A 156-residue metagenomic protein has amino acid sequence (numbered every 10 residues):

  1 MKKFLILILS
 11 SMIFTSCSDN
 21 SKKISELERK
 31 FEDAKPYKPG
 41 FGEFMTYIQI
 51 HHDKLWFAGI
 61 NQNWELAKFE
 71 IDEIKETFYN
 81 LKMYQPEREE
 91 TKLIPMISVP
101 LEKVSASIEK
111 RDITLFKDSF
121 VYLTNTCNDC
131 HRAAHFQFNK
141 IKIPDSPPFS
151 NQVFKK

Functional and structural regions predicted by a protein language model:
K2-L7: Sec-dependent signal peptide recognition, specifically the positively charged N-region followed immediately by
T15-S16: C-terminal motif of bacterial Sec signal peptides marking the signal peptidase cleavage site
N20-E65: Immediate post-signal-peptide N-terminus of mature secreted/exported proteins
L55, Q62-N63, I108-L115: Short helix-adjacent coil turns
L66-A67, I74, F116: Solenoid-repeat scaffolds in large eukaryotic assemblies
T77-I94: Short, solvent-exposed, charged loop/turn and helix-capping segments that join or cap alpha-helices on peripheral
L123-A134: The canonical Cys-X-X-Cys-His
I141-N151: Short cysteine/histidine-rich metal-coordination sites, predominantly Zn2+-binding motifs
